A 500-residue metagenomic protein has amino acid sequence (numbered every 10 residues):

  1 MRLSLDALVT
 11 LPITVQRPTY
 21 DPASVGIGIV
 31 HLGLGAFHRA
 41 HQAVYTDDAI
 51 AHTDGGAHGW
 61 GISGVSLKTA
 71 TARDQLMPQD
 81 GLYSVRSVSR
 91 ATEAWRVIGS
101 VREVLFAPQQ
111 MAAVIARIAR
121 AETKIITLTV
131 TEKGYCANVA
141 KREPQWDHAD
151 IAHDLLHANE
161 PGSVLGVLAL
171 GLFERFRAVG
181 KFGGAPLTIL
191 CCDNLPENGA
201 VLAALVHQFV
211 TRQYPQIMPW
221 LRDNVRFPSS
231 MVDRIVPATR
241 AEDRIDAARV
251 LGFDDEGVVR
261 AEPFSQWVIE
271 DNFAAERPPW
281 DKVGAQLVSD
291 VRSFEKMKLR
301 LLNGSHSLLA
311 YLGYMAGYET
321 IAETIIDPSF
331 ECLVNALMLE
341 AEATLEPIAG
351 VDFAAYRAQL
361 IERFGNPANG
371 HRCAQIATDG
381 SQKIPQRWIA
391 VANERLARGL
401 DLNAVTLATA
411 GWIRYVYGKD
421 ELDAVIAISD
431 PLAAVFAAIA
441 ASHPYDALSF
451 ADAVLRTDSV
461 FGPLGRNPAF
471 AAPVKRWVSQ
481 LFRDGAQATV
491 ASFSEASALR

Functional and structural regions predicted by a protein language model:
M1-R500: Substrate/ligand-engaging "lid" and interaction regions
